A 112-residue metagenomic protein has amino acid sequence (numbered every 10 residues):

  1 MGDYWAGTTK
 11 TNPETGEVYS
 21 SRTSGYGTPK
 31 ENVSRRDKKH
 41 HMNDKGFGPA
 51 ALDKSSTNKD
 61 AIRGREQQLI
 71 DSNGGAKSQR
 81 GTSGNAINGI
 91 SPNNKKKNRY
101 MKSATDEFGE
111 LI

Functional and structural regions predicted by a protein language model:
M1-I112: Catalytic toxin/effector domains delivered as secreted proteins or via bacterial secretion systems
